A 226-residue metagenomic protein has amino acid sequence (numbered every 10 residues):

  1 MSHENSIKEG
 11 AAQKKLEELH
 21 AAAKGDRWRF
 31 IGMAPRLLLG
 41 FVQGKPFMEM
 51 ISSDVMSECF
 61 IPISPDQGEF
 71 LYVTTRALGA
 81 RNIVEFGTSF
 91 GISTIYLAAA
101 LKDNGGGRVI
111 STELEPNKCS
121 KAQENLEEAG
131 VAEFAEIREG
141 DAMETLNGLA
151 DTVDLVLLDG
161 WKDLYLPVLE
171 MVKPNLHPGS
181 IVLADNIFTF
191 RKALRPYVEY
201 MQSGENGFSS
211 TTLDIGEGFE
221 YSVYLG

Functional and structural regions predicted by a protein language model:
M1-L155, K162-L183, F188-G226: A short alpha-helical cap/connector motif
